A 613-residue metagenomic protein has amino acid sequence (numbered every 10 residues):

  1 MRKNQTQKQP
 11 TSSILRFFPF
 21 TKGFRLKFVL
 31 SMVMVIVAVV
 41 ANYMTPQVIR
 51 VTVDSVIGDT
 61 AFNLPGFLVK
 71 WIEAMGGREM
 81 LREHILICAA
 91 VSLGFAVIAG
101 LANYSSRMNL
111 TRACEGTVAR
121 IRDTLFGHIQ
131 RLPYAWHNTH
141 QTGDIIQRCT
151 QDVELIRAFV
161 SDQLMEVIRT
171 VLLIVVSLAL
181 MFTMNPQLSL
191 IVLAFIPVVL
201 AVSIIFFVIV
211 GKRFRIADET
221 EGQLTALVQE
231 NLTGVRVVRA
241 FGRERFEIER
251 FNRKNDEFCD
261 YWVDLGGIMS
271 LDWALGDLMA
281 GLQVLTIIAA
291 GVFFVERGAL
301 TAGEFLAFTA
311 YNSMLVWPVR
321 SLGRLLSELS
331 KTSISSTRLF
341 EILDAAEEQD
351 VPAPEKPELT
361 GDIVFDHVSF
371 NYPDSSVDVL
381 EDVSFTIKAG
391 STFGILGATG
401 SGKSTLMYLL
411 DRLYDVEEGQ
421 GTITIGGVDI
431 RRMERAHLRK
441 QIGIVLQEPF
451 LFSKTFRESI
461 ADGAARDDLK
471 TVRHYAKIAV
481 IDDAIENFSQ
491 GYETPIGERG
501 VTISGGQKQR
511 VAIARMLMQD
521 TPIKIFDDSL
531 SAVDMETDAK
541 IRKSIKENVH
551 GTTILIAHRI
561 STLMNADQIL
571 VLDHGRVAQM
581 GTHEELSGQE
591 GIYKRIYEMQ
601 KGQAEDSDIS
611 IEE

Functional and structural regions predicted by a protein language model:
M1-T45, I49, S55-S92, I98 (+11 more regions): Membrane-integrated ABC transporters
R2, E358-E613: ABC-type nucleotide-binding domain
P10, V33-M34, A41-I57, I85-L86 (+15 more regions): Juxtamembrane helix-loop junctions of ABC transporter transmembrane domains
G23, K27-V40, L101, D162-I216 (+1 more regions): Transmembrane helices of ABC transporter permease
G23, Y134-A135, Q151-V160, L164 (+8 more regions): An intracellular "coupling" helix at the cytosolic face of ABC transporter transmembrane type-1 domains
G66-I72, G76, A346-E358, L586: Pre-NBD coupling/linker segments of ABC/ABC-like ATPases
I129, F251, L339, F365-H367: Conserved catalytic Walker-motif region of ABC-type ATPase nucleotide-binding domains
L180-A194, D264-R338, I342-L343: Helix-loop-helix
